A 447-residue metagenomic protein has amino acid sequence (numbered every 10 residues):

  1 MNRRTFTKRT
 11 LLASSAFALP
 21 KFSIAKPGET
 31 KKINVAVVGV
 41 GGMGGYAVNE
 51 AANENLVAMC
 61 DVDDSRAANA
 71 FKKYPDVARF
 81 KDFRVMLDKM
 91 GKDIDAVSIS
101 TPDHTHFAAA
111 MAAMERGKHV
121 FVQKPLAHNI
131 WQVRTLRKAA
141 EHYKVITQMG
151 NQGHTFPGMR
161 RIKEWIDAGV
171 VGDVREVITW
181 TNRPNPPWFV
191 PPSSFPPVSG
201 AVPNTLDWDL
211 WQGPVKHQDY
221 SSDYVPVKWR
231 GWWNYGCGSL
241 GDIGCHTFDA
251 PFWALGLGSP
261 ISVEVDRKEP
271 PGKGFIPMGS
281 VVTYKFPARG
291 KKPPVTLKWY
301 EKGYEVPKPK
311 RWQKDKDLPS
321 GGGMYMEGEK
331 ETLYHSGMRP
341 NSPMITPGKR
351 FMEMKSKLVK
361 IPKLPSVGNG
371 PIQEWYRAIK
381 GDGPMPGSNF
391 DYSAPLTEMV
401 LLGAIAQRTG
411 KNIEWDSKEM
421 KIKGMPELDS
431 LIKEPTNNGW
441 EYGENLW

Functional and structural regions predicted by a protein language model:
M1-S14: N-terminal secretory signal peptides and thylakoid transit peptides that target proteins across membranes
L12-Y74, G153-F156, I166, P251: N-terminal Rossmann-like dinucleotide-binding module
K31-I33, E54-V57, P75-D76, K92-A96 (+3 more regions): Loop/turn elements at helix/coil->beta-strand transitions in domains of secreted/extracellular proteins
V37, I99, V122, H128 (+2 more regions): Hydrophobic residues in well-ordered beta-strands that form the structural core
D63, S100-T105, L126-H128, V133 (+4 more regions): Short, solvent-exposed turn/loop segments enriched in Gly/Ser/Thr/Pro and often Arg
V77-T135: Beta-loop-alpha module in the N-terminal Rossmann-like domain of NAD(P)-dependent dehydrogenases, especially those
H119, A127-T205: A contiguous active-site-proximal alpha/beta segment in oxidoreductase catalytic domains
R161, D173, I178-P184, W188-D391 (+1 more regions): Contiguous beta-strand/loop segments that form the cofactor/metal-binding neighborhood of enzyme cores
